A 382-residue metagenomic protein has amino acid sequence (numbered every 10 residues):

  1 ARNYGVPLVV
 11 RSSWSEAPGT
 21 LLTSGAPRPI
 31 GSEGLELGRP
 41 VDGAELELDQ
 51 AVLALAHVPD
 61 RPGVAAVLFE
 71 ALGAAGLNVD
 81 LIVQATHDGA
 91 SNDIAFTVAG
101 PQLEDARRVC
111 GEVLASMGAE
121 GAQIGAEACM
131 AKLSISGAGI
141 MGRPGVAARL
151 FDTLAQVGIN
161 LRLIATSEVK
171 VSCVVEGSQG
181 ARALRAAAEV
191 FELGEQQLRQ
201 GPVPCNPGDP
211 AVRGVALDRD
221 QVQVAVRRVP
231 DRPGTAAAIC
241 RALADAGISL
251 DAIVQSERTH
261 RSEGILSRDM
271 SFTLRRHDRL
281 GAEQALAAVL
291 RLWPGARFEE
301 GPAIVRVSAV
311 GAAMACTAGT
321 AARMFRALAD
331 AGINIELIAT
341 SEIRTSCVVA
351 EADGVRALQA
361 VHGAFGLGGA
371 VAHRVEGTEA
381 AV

Functional and structural regions predicted by a protein language model:
R2-T340, R344-V382: C-terminal catalytic "cap/lid" subdomain
